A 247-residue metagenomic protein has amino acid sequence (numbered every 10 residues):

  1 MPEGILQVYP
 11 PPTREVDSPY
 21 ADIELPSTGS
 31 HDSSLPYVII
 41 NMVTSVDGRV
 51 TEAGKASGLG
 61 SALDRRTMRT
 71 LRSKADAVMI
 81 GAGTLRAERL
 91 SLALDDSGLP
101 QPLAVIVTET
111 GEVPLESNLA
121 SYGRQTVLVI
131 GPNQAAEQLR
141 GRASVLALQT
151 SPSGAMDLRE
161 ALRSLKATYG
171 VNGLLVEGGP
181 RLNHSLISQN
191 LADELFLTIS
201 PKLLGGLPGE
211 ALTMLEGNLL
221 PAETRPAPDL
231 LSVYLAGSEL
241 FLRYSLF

Functional and structural regions predicted by a protein language model:
M1-F247: Enzymes that bind and transform nitrogen-containing heteroaromatic metabolites
